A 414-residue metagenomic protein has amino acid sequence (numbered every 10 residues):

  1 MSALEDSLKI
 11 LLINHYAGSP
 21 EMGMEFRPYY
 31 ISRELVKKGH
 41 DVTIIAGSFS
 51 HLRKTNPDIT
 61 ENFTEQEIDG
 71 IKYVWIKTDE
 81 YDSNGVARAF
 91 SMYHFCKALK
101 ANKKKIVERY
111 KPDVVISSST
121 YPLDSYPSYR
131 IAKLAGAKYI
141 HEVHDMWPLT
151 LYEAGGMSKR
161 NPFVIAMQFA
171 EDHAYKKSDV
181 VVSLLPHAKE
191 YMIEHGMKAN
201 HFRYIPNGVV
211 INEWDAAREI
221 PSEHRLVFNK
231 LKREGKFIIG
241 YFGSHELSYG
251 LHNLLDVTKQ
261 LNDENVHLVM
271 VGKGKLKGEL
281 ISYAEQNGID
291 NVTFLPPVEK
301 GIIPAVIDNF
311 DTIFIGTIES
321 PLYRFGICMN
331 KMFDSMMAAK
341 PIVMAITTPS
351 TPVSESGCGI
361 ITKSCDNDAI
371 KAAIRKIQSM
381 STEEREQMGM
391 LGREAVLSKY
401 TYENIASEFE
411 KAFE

Functional and structural regions predicted by a protein language model:
M1-I71, D256-L261: N-terminal subdomain of nucleotide-sugar transferases
L11, K232-Y249, L255-T258: Conserved donor-binding/catalytic core segment of Leloir-type glycosyltransferases
K100, L123-Y126, R130-A135, N161-S183: Membrane-proximal helix-turn-helix segments that form the acceptor-binding/catalytic region of lipid-linked
H187, G208: Carbohydrate-associated surface elements
Y249, G301-V306, I313-F333, V343-S354: Nucleotide-sugar-dependent
V271, G278-A305: Nucleotide-activated donor-binding/catalytic signature segment of Leloir-type glycosyltransferases, i.e., the conserved
I360-N367, K376-T382: Conserved acidic donor-binding segment of nucleotide-sugar-dependent glycosyltransferases
E383-S398: A short, well-ordered alpha-helix in the C-terminal region of glycosyltransferases
